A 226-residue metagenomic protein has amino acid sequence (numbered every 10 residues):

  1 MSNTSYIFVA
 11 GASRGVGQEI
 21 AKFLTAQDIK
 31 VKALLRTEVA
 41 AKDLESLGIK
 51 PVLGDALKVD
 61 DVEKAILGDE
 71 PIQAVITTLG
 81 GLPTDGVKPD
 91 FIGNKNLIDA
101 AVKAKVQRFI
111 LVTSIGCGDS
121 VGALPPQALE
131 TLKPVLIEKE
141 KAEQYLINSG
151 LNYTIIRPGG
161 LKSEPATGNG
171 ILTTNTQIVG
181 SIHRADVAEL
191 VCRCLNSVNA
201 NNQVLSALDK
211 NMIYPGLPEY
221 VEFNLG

Functional and structural regions predicted by a protein language model:
S2-I29: N-terminal Rossmann NAD(P)H-binding glycine-rich loop of SDR-like oxidoreductase domains
F8, A33-K103, L195-N196: NAD(P)H-binding glycine-rich loop region in Rossmannoid oxidoreductase-like domains and their noncatalytic homologs
A10-S13, K30-L34, E38, L82-I137 (+2 more regions): Conserved Rossmann-fold NAD(P)-dependent oxidoreductase catalytic core, especially the SDR/UDP-sugar
G93, I156, Q177-R193, Q203: Substrate-positioning beta->alpha
T154-N175: Flexible, glycine-rich beta-alpha linker
P165-G170, C194-Q203: Glycine/proline-rich active-site loop of Rossmann-fold NAD(P)-dependent oxidoreductases
S197-L217: Core catalytic loop region at the nicotinamide-binding pocket of NAD(P)H-dependent oxidoreductases
